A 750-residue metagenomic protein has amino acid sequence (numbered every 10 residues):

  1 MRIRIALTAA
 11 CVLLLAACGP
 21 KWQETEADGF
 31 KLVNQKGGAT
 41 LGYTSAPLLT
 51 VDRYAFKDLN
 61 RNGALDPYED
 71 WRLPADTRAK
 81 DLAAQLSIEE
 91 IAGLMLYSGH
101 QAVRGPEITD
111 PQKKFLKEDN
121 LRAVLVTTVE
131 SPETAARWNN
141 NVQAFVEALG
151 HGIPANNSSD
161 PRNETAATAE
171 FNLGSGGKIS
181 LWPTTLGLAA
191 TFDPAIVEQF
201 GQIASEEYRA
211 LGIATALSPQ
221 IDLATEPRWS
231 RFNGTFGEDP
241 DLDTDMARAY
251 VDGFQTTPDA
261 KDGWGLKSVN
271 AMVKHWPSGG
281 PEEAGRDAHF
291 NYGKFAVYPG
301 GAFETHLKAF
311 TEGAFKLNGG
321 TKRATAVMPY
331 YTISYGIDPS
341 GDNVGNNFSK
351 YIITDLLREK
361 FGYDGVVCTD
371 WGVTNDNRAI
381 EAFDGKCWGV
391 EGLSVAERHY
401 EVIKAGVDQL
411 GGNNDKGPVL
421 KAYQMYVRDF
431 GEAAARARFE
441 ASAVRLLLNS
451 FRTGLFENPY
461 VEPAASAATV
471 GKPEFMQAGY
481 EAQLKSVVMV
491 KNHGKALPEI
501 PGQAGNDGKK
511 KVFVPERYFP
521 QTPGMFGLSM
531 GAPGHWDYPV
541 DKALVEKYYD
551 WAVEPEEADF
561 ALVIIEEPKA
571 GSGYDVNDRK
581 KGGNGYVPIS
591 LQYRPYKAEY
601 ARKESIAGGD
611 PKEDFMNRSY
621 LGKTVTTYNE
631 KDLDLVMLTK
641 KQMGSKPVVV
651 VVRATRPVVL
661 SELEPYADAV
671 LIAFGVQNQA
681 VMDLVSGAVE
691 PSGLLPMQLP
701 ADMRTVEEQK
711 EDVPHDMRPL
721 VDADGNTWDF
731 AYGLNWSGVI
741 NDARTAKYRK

Functional and structural regions predicted by a protein language model:
M1-R4: Positively charged n-region of N-terminal signal peptides that target proteins for export
A6-A16: Bacterial N-terminal signal peptides
C18-K750: Glycoside hydrolase catalytic-domain context in secreted enzymes
